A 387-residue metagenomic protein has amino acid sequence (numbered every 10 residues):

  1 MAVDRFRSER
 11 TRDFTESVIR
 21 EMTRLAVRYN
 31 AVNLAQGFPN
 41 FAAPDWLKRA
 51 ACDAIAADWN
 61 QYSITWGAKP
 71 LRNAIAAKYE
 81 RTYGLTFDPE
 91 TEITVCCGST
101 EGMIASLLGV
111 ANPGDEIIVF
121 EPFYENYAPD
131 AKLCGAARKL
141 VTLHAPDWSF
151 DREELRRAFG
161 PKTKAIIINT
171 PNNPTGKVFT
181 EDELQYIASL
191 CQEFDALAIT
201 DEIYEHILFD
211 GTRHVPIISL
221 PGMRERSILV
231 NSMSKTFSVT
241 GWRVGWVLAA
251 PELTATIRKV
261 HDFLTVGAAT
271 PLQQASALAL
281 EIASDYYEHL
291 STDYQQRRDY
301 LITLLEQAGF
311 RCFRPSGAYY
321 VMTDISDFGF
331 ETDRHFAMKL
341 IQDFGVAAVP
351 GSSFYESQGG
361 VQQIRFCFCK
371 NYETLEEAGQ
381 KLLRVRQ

Functional and structural regions predicted by a protein language model:
M1-N30, A35-A54, E80-Q387: PLP-dependent class I/II
W59-Y62: A short acidic, glycine-rich active-site loop that binds or catalyzes chemistry on phosphate/adenosine moieties
W66-G67: Short beta-strand to alpha-helix junction loop
L71-R72: Class I S-adenosyl-L-methionine
